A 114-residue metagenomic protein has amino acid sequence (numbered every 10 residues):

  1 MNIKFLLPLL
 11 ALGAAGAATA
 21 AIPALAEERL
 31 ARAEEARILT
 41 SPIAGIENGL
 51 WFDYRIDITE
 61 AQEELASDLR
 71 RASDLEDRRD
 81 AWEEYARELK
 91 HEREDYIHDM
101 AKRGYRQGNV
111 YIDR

Functional and structural regions predicted by a protein language model:
M1-A20: Classic N-terminal secretory signal peptides
A21-A72: Immediate post-signal-peptide N-terminus of mature secreted/exported proteins
F52-L65, Y85-Y96, M100: Amphipathic alpha-helical coiled-coil/heptad-repeat segments
E64-E88: Amphipathic alpha-helical packing elements
R71-L75, D95, R103: Surface-exposed polar/charged interaction patches
A101-D113: Short, low-complexity, Pro/Ser/Thr/Gly-rich segments in the mature regions of secreted, periplasmic
